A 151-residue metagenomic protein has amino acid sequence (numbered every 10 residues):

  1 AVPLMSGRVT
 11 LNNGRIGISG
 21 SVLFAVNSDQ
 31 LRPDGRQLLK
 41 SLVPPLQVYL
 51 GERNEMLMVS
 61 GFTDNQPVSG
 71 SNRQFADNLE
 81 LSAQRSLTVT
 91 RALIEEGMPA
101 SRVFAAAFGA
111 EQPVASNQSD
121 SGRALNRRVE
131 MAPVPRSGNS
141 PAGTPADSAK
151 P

Functional and structural regions predicted by a protein language model:
A1-N12, Q30: Extracellular/lumenal/periplasmic "stalk" regions immediately C-terminal to a signal peptide or transmembrane helix
A1-P3, P44-Y49: Short, mixed-charge, low-aromatic patches
G7-V9, R15, L50, E96 (+1 more regions): Sterically constrained small-residue positions within well-ordered secondary structures of folded domains
T10-G17, S60-F62: Flexible hinge/switch segments at interdomain interfaces of large molecular machines
G17-N27: Acidic/histidine-rich, surface-exposed loop or edge segments in extracytoplasmic proteins
A25-P45, E52, F62-P151: Periplasmic OmpA-like peptidoglycan-binding domain that tethers envelope proteins to the cell wall
M56-M58: Zn2+-dependent peptidoglycan hydrolase active-site motif and core
